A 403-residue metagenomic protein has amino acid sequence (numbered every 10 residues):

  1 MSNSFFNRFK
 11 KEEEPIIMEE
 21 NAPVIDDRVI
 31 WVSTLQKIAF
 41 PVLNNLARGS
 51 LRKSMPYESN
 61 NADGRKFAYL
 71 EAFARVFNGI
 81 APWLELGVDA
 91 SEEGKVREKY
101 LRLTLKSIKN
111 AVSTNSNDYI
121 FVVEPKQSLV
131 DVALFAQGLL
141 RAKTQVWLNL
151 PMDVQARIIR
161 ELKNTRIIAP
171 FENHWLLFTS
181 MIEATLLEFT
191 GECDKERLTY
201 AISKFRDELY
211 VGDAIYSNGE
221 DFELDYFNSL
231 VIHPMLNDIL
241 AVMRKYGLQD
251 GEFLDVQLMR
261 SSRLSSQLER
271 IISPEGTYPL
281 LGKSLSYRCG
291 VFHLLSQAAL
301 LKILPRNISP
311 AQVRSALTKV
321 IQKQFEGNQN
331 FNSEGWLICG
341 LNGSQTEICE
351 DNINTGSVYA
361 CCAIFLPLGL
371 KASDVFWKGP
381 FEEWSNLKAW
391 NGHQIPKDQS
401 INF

Functional and structural regions predicted by a protein language model:
S2-K143, V154-F171, A184, L366 (+2 more regions): Extracellular glycan-targeting catalytic surfaces
N3-N60, P82, L86, L294-F403: Terminal, non-catalytic domain-edge segments
I25, V76, M181, F189 (+1 more regions): Hydrophobic alpha-helical transmembrane segments of multi-pass integral membrane proteins
A68, F227, V256, K283 (+3 more regions): Short amphipathic alpha-helical interaction segments
Y69, I80-P82, R97-L258, R270-S296 (+1 more regions): Aromatic-lined, polymer-binding surfaces characteristic of secreted/periplasmic polysaccharide-degrading enzymes
T104, S261, S265, L317-I321: Short amphipathic alpha-helical coiled-coil/interface segments
